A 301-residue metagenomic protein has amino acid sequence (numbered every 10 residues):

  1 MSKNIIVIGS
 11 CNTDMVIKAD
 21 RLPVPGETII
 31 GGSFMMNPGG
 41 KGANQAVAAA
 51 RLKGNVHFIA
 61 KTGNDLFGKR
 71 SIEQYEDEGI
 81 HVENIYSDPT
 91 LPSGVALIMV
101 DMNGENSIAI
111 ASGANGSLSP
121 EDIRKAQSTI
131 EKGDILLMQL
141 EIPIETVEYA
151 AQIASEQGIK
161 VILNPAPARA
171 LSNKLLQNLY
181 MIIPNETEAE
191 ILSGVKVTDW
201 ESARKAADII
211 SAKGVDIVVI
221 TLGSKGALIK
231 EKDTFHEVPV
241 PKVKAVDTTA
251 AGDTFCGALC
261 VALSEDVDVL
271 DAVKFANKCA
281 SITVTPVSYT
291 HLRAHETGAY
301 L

Functional and structural regions predicted by a protein language model:
M1, I5, A170-K174, W200-R293 (+1 more regions): Conserved phosphate-binding/catalytic region of the ribokinase-like
M1-C11, E73-S87, I98-M181, T187-E237: Ribokinase/PfkB-type carbohydrate-kinase core domain
M1-T62, L66-I80, A245-V246: Glycine-rich phosphate/adenosyl-contacting loop at the front of the ribokinase-like
V16, A109, L192-G194, T283 (+1 more regions): Residues that scaffold the ATP/ADP-binding catalytic core of kinase and kinase-like folds
P23-G31, I183-E186, E237-P239: Short glycine/proline- and charge-enriched loop/turn segments that cap or connect secondary-structure elements
G31, G42-A46, G68, G94 (+4 more regions): A general structural signal for well-ordered alpha-helical segments in protein cores
G39-N44, E148, D266, K274: Glycine-rich phosphate-binding loop at the start of an alpha helix
P89-L91: Short, glycine-/polar-rich solvent-exposed loops and beta-turns at beta-strand/coil boundaries
